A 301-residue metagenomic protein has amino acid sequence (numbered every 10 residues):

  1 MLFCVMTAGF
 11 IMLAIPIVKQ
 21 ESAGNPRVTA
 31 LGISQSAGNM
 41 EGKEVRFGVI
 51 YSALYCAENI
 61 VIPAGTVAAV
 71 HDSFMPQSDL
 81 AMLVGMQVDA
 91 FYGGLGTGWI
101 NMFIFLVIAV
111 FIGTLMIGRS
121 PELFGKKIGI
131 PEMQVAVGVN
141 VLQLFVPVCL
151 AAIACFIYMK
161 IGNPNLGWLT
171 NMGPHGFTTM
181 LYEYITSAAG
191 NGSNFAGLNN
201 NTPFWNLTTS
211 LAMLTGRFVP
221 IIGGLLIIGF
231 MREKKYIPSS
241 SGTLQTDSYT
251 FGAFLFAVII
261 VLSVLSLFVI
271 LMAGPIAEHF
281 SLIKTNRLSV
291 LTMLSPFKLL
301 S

Functional and structural regions predicted by a protein language model:
M1-S301: Membrane-proximal intracellular helices of multi-pass ion channels
